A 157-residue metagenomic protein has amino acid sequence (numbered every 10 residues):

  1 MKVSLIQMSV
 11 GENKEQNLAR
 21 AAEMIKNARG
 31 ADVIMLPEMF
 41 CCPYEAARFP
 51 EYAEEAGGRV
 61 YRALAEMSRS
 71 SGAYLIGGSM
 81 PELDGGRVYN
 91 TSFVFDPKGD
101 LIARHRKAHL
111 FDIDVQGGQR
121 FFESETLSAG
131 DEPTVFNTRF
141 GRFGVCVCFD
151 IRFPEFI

Functional and structural regions predicted by a protein language model:
M1-L5: Extreme N-terminal starter segment of soluble prokaryotic enzymes
I6, I34, G144-C146: Hydrophobic positions in the central parallel beta-sheet of the AAA+
Q7-N13: Short polar catalytic/cofactor-binding loops
M8, M39, D150-I151: Active-site metal-binding loops of divalent metal-dependent hydrolases
K14, E23-K98, R104, I113: Cys-nucleophile CN-hydrolase/nitrilase-fold catalytic domain and related Cys-dependent amidase chemistry that acts on
Q16, A56-R59, L127-S128, R152: Short secondary-structure boundary/capping elements
Q16-K26, I151-I157: Short, acidic/polar
L83-I157: Active-site catalytic loop in hydrolytic enzyme cores
